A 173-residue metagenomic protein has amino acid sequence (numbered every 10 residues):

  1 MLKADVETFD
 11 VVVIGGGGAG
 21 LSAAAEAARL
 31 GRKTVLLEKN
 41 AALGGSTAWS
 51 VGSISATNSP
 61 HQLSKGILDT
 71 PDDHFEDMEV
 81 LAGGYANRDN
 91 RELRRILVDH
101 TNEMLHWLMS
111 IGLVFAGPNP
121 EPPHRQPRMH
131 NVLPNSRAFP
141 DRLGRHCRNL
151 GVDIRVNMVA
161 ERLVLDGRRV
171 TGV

Functional and structural regions predicted by a protein language model:
L2-K3, K33, K39-R162, R169: Conserved N-terminal/central alpha/beta ligand/cofactor-binding core
D5-F9: Core beta-strand elements of the Rossmann-like FAD/NAD(P) dinucleotide-binding domain in flavoenzyme oxidoreductases
V11-L36: N-terminal Rossmann-like FAD-binding beta1-loop-alpha1 element of flavoenzymes
V12-I14, A160, V173: Short hydrophobic core segments
G16-L21, G45-S46, S53, V173: Gly/Ser/Thr-rich helix-start
A24, L165-V173: Short, intrinsically disordered, charge-balanced linker/junction segments flanking boundaries in proteins
